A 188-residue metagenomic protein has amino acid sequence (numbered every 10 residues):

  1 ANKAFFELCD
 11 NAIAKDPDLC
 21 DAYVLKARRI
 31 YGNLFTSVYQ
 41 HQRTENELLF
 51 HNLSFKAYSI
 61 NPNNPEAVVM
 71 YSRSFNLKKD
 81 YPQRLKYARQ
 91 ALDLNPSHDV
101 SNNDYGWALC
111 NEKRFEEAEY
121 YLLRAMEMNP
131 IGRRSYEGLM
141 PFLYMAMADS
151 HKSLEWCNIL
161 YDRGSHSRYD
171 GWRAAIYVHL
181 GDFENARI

Functional and structural regions predicted by a protein language model:
A1-M128, M140-Y144, E155-N158: Acidic, proline/glycine-rich low-complexity intrinsically disordered segments
F35-S37, A146-S153, L180-R187: Alpha-helical linker/edge segments of TPR/alpha-solenoid repeat scaffolds and analogous pre-/post-domain helices
F50, Y161-S165, V178, F183-I188: TPR/TPR-like (Sel1-like) alpha-helical repeat modules
H98-D104, R133-L139, G164-A175: Alpha-solenoid helical repeat architecture
K113, N129, M147-D149, Y161-G164 (+1 more regions): Alpha-helix capping/termination and helix-coil
